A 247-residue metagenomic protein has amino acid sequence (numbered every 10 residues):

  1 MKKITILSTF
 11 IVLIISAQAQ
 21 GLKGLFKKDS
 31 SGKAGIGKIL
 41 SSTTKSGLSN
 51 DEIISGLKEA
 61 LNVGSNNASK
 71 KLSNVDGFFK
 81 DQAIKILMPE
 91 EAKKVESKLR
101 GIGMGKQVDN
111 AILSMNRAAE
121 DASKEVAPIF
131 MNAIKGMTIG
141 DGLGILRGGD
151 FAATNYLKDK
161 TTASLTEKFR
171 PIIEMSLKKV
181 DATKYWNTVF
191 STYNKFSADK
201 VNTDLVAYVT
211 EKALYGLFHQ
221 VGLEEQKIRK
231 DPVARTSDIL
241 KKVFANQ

Functional and structural regions predicted by a protein language model:
I4-L13: Sec-dependent N-terminal signal peptides
Q18-Q20: Boundary of Sec targeting at the N-terminus
G24-D29, A213-Q247: A cross-kingdom marker for long, charged
L25-A111: N-terminal Sec/ER secretory leader and immediately downstream segment of secreted/extracellular precursors
S46-G47, K58-L61, D121, T203 (+3 more regions): Metal- and O2-centered redox machinery and metal/ROS homeostasis
A68, T138, P232: Residue-level signature of catalytic and energy-coupling elements of molecular machines, predominantly ATP/GTP-dependent
G105-S176: Mid-length scaffold segments of soluble, non-membrane domains
S164, K168, I172-K212: An amphipathic alpha-helical core segment
